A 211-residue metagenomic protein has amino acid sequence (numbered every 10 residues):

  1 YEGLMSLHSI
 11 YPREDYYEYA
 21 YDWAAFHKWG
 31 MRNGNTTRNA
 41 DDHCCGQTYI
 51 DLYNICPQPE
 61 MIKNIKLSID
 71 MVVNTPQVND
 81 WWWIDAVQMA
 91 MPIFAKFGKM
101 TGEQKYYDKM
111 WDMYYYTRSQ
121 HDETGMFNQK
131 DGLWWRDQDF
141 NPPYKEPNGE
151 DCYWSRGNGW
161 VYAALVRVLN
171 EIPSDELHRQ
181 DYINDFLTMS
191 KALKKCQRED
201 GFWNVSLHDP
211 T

Functional and structural regions predicted by a protein language model:
Y1-T211: Glycan-recognition and catalytic cores of secretory/periplasmic carbohydrate-active enzymes
